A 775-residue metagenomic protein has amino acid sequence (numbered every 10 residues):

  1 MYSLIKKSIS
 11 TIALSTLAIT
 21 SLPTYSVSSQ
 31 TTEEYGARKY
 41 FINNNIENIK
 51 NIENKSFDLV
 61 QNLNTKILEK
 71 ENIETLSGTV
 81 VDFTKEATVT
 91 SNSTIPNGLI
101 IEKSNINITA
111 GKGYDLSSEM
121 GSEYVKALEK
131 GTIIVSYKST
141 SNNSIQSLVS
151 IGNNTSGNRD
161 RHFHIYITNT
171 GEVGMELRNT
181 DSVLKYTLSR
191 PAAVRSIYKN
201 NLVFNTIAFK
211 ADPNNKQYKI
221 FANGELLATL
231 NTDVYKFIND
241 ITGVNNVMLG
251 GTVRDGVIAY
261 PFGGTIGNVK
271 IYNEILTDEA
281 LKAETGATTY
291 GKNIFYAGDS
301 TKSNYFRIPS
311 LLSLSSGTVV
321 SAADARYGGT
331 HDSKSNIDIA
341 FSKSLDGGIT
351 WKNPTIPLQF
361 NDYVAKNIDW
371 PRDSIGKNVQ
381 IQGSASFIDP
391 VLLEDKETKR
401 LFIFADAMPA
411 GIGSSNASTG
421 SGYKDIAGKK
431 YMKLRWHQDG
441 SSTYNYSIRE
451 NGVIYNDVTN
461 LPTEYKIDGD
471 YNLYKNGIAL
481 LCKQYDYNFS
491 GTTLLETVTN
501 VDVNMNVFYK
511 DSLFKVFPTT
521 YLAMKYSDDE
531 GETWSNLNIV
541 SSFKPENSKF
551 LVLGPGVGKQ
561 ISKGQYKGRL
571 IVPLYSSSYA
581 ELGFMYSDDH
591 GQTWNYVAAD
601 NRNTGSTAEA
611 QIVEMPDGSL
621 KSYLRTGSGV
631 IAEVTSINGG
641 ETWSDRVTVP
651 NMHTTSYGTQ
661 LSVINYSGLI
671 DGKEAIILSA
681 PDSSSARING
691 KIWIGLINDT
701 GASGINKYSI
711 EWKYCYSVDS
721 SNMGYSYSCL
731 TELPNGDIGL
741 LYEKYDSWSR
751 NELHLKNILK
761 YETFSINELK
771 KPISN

Functional and structural regions predicted by a protein language model:
N45-S56, K66-L68, T265-G291: Extended recognition patches within non-cytosolic domains
Q61, E69-E71, V81-F83, T132-S141 (+4 more regions): Short hydrophobic/aromatic patches on beta-strands that form ligand-binding or substrate-lining surfaces
T75-L128: Low-complexity, glycine/proline/serine-rich flexible segments
V80, A110-E176, N273-A280: Extracellular glycan-recognition modules
E176-T206: Short, aromatic/His-centered strand-loop micro-motif at the edge of beta-sheets
V203-K219: Localized edge beta-strand/strand-to-loop motifs within extracellular or lumenal beta-rich domains
L230-T265: Flexible glycan-contacting loops in extracellular carbohydrate-active proteins
E274, A280-N775: Asp-box/BNR beta-propeller blade signature and adjacent active/binding-site loops in extracellular glycan-interacting
